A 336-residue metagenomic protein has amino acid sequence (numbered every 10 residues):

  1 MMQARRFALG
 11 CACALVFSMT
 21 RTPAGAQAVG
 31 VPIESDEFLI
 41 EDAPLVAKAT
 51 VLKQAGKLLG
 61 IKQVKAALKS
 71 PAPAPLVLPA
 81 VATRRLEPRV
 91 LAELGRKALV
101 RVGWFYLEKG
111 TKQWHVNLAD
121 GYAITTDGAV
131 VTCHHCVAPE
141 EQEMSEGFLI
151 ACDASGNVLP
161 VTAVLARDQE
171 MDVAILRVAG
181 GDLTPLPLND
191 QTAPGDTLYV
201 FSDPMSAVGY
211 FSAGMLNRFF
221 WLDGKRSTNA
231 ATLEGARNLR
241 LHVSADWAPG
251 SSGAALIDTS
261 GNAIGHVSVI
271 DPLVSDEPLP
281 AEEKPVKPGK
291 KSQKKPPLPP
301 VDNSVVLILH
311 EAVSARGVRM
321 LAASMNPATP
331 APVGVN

Functional and structural regions predicted by a protein language model:
M1-C11: Bacterial N-terminal signal peptides that target proteins for export
G10-S18: Bacterial N-terminal signal peptides
G25-V116: Protease-domain processing segments flanking chymotrypsin-fold serine proteases, especially trypsin-like
E34-K69, L239, P288-I308, A312-N336: PDZ/PDZ-like groove recognition
T83-R89, F105-C133, L159-P160, G253: A conserved glycine-rich beta-strand in the N-terminal activation segment of trypsin-fold
V90-L91, P139-E141, A163-L165, R177-F211: Active-site substrate-binding loop(s) of clan PA
K97-W114, A174-P185, Y210-A323: Active-site region of chymotrypsin-like
L118, T125-Q169, P194, E277-E282: Catalytic-histidine neighborhood of serine endopeptidases, predominantly the chymotrypsin-like S1/PA family
